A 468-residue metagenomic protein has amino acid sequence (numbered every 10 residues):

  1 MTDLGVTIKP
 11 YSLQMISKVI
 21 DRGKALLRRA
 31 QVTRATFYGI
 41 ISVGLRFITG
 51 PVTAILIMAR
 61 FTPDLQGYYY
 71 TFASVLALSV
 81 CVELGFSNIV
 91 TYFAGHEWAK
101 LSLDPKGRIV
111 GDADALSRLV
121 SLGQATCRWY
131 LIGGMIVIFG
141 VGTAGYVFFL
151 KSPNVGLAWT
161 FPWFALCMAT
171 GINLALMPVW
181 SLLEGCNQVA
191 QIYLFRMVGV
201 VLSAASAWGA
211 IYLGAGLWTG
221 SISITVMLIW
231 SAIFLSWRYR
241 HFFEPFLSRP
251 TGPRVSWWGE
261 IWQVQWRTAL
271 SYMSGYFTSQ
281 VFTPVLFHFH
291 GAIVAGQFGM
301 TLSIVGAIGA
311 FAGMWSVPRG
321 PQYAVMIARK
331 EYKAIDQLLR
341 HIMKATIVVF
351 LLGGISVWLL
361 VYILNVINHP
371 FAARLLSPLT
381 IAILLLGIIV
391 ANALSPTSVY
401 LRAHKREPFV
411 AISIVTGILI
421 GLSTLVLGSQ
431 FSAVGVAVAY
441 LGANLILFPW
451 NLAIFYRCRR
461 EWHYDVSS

Functional and structural regions predicted by a protein language model:
V6-P10, R34, S42-R46, L84 (+2 more regions): Membrane-water interface segments that mark the loop-to-transmembrane alpha-helix transition
Y11-V32, L217-I224, L235-S279, K330-K333 (+1 more regions): Interhelical loop/hinge segments that connect adjacent transmembrane helices in multipass membrane
K24, G145-A165, A292-I293, Y332-K333 (+1 more regions): Interfacial segments at transmembrane-helix termini and the short loops linking adjacent helices
Q31-H96, K100, W266-I293, I304: Signature of the first transmembrane helix
Y69-L84, S271, G275, V294 (+3 more regions): Transmembrane helix-bundle signature of multi-pass secondary active exporters and lipid flippases
L84-A113, G185, E244, V305 (+2 more regions): Helix-loop junctions and terminal segments of transmembrane helices in multi-pass membrane transport/translocation
W163-A165, Y193-F243, A433-C458: Hydrophobic alpha-helical transmembrane segments
T170-L194, W218, A382, L386-S413: Membrane-interface junctions at transmembrane-helix termini in multi-pass inner-membrane proteins
